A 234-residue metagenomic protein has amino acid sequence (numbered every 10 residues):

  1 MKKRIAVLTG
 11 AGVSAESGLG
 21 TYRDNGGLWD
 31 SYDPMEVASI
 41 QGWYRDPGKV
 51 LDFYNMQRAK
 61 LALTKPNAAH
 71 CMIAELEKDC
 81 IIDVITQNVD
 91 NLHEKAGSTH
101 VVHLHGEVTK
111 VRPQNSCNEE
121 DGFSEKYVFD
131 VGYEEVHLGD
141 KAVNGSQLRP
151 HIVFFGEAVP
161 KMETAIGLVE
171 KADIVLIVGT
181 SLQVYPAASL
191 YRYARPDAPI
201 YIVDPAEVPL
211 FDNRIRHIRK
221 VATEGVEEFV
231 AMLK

Functional and structural regions predicted by a protein language model:
M1-K234: Conserved catalytic core of sirtuin-type NAD+-dependent deacylases
